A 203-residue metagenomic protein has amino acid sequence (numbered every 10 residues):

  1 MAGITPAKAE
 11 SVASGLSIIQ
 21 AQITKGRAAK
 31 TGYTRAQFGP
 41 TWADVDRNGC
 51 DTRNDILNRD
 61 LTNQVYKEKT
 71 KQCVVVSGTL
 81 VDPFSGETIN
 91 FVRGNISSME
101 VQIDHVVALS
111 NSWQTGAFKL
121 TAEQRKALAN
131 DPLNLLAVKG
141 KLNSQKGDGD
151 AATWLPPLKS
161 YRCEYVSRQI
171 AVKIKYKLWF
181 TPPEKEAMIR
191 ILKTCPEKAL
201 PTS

Functional and structural regions predicted by a protein language model:
A2-C50, N54, P182-E186, K193-S203: N-terminal module-boundary/linker segments of secreted carbohydrate-active enzymes
P6-A9, I23, A28, D46-R47 (+5 more regions): Homeobox/homeodomain signature
L16, G32, G39, N63 (+3 more regions): A near-ubiquitous, low-amplitude feature marking generic local secondary-structure context
K25-A28, N63-Y66, T121-A122, R162-C163: Short secondary-structure boundary micro-motifs
A29-Q102, V106-V107: Secreted/periplasmic proteins that engage bacterial cell-wall peptidoglycan
V75, F84-S203: Domain-level detector of nuclease and nuclease-like folds in predominantly extracellular/periplasmic contexts
